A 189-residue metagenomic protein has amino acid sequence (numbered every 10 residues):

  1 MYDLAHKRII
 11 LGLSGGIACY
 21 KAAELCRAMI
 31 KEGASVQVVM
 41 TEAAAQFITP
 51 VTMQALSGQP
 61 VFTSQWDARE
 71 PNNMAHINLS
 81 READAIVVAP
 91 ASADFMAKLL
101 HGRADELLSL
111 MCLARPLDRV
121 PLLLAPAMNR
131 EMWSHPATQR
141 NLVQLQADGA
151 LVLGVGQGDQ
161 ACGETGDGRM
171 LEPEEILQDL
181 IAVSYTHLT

Functional and structural regions predicted by a protein language model:
M1-T52, V143: Glycine-rich phosphate/diphosphate-binding loop of Rossmann-like nucleotide-binding domains
A22-M29, L108-P116: Histidine-anchored nucleotide/phosphate-binding helix
V38-M40, T63, V88-A89, L124 (+1 more regions): General beta-strand structural signal in soluble alpha/beta enzymes
V51, A55-V88, D94-F95: Glycine-rich oxoanion-binding loops at beta->alpha junctions
D94-E106, W133-H135: Glycine/threonine-rich flexible loop motifs
L117-G156, D167-E175: Short, glycine-/small-residue-rich phosphate/pyrophosphate-handling segment
G158-G168, S184: Glycine-rich phosphate/diphosphate-binding loops and the adjacent beta-loop-alpha structural elements that coordinate
T186-T189: Conserved small/polar residues in nucleotide/adenosyl-binding loops
